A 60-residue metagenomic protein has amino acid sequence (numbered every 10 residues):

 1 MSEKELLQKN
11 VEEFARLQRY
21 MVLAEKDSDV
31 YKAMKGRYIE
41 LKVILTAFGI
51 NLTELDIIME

Functional and structural regions predicted by a protein language model:
S2-E3: Domain-length accessory/inserted modules outside core catalytic folds
L6, V11, R16-E60: Short, charge-rich amphipathic interface segments used for partner binding and complex assembly
